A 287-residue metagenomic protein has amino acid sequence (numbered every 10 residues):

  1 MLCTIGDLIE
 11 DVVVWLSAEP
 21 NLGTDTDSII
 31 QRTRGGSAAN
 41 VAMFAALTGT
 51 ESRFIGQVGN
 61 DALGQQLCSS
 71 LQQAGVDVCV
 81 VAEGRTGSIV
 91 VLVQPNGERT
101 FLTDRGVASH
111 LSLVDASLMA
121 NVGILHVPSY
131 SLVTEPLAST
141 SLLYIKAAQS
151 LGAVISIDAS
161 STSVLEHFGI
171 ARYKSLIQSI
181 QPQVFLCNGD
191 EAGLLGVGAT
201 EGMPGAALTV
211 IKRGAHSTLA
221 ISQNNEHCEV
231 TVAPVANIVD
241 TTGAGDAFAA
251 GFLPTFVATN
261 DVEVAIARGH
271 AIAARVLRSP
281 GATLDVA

Functional and structural regions predicted by a protein language model:
M1-C3, T26, A147, G196-A287: Conserved phosphate-binding/catalytic region of the ribokinase-like
M1-I55, A62-Q66, I238: Glycine-rich phosphate/adenosyl-contacting loop at the front of the ribokinase-like
M1-L8, S69-V81, V93-C228: Ribokinase/PfkB-type carbohydrate-kinase core domain
I9-E10, V14, N60, S161 (+4 more regions): Short, glycine/acidic-enriched loop or turn micro-motifs at the edges of active sites
A45, N188, G245: Short, conserved phosphate/pyrophosphate- and ester-handling motifs at nucleotide-, phospho-/glycolipid
T48, G84-G87: Short, basic and Ser/Thr-rich N-terminal targeting/leader segments
T86-S88, E98, H216, F248: Change "...and in nucleic-acid phosphodiester-cleaving endonucleases..." to "...and in nucleic-acid processing enzymes
